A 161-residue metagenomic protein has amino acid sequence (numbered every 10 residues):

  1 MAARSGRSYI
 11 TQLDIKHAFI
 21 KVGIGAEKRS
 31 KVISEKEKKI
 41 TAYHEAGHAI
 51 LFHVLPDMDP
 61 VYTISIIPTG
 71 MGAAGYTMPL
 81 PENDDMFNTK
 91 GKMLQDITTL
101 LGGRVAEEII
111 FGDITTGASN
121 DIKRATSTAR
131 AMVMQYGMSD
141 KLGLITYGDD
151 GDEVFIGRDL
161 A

Functional and structural regions predicted by a protein language model:
A2-H17, Y76-M86, K90: Short secondary-structure boundary segments
A2-I15, K21-I40, Y136-L144: C-terminal helical "lid" subdomain and adjoining coupling/linker elements of P-loop NTPases
K39-Y43, A49-A161: Soluble catalytic regions of large protease machineries
